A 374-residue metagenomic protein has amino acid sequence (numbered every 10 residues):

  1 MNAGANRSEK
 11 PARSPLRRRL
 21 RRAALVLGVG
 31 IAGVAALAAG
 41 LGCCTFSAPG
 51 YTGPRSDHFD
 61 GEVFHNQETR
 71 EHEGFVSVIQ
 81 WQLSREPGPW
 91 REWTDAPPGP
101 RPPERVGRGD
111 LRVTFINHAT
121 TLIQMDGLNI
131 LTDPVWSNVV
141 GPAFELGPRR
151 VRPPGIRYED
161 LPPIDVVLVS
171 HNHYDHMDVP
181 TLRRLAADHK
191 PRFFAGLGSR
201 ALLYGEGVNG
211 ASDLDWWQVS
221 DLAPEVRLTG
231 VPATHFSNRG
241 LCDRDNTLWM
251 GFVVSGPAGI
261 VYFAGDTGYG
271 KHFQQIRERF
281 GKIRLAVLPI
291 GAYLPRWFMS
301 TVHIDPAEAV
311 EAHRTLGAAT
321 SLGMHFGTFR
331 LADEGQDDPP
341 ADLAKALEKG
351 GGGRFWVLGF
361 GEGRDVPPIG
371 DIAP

Functional and structural regions predicted by a protein language model:
M1-S8, P15: Short, low-complexity, charge-dense intrinsically disordered segments
R13-D160, S255-G265, R284-G291, K349-G351: Metallo-beta-lactamase
R22, G40-G61, V166, H173 (+4 more regions): Cap/insert and terminal regions of metallo-dependent hydrolase folds
P87-R108, A195-G259, D342-E362, V366-I369: Metallo-beta-lactamase
H118-D126, D221-R284, S300, I304-E308: Catalytic core of the metallo-beta-lactamase
W136-P153, F236-D243, L294-H303, R330: Acidic/histidine-rich helix-loop elements that form or flank divalent-metal/phosphate-binding sites at the catalytic
L146-A195, G210, G281-V287: Active-site metal-binding motif and surrounding structural segment of the metallo-beta-lactamase
P180-L185, E206-G207, H272-I276: A short acidic, amphipathic alpha-helical/loop segment
